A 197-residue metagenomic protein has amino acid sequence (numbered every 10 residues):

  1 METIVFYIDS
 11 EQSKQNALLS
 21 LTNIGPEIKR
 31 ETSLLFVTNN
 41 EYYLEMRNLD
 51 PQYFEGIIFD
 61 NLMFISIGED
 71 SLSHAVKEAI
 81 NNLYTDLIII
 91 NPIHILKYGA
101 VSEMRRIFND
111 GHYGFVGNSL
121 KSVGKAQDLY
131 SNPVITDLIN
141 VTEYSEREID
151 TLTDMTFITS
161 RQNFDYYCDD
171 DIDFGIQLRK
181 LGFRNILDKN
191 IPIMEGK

Functional and structural regions predicted by a protein language model:
S20-E31: Short, acidic, metal-binding catalytic loop of nucleotide-sugar glycosyltransferases
I67-H74, C168: A short, glycine-/small-residue-rich helix N-cap motif at loop->alpha-helix starts within glycosyltransferase
H74-D86: Active-site nucleotide-sugar/metal-binding loop of Leloir-type enzymes
Y84-I95: Short beta-strand-to-loop acidic/aromatic patch adjacent to the donor-nucleotide binding site
G99-F115: Conserved donor-nucleotide/metal-binding helix-loop-beta segment in metal-dependent transferases, i.e., the alpha-helix
V116-D128: Short beta-strand-to-loop element that shapes/binds the nucleotide-sugar donor at the catalytic cleft/hinge
L138-T159: A recurrent flexible, glycine/aromatic-enriched loop bordering the glycosyltransferase active site that acts as
I172-M194: Catalytic donor-sugar/metal-binding loop of nucleotide-sugar-dependent glycosyltransferases
